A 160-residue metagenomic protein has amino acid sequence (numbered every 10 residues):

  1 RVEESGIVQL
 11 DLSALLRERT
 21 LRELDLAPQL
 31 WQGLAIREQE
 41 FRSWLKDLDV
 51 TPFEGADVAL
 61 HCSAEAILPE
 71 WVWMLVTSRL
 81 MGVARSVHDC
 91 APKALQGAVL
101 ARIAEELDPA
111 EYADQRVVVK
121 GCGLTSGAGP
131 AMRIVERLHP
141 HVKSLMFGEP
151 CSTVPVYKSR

Functional and structural regions predicted by a protein language model:
R1-V58, S63-A66, T77, S86 (+2 more regions): N-terminal, charge-rich interaction modules
G6, G33, G55, G82 (+4 more regions): Residue-identity detector for glycine
L26, V72-E111, G148-T153: Long, charge-dense
R37-W44, V72, V99, I103 (+3 more regions): General structural feature for long, well-ordered alpha-helical segments within catalytic domains of soluble enzymes
D57-S63, H88-C90, R116-C122: Short glycine-rich or small-residue beta-strand-to-loop segments that form or flank ligand, phosphate, metal/Fe-S
S63-W71, C122-P130, S152-T153: Gly/Ser/Thr-rich loops at beta-strand to alpha-helix junctions that form or flank small-molecule/cofactor-binding
M74-V83, A131-L145: A short, gly/pro- and small-residue-rich
L95, E105-R116, G123-M132, E136-H139 (+2 more regions): Divalent-metal-activated hydrolytic enzyme cores
